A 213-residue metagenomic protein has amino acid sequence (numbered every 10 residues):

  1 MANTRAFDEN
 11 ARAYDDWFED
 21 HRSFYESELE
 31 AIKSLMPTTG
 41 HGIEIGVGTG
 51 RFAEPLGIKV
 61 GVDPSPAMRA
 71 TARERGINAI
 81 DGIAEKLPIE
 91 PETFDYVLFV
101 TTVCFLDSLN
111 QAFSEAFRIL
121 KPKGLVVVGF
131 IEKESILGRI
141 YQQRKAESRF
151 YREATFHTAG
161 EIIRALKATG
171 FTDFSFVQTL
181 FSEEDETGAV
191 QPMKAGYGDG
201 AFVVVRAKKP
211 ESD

Functional and structural regions predicted by a protein language model:
M1-T38, R51, T71, L180 (+2 more regions): Conserved class I S-adenosyl-L-methionine
I43-K86: Class I SAM-dependent methyltransferase SAM/SAH-binding core
L98: A conserved beta-strand element that flanks and buttresses the S-adenosyl-L-methionine
T101-C104: Short catalytic micro-motifs in class I SAM-dependent methyltransferases
N110-P122: A short glycine-rich, Lys/Arg-flanked "PGG" loop and its adjoining helix->strand segment in the class I
L125-E153: Conserved class I S-adenosyl-L-methionine
A154-V177: Short alpha-helix
A189-D213: Core SAM-dependent methyltransferase catalytic element
